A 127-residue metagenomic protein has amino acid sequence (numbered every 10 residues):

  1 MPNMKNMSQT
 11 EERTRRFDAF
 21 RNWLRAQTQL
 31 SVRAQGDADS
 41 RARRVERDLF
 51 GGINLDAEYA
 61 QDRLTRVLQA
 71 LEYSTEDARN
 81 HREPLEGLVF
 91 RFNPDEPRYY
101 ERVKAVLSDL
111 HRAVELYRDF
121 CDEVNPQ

Functional and structural regions predicted by a protein language model:
M1-Q127: Charge-rich, intrinsically disordered N-terminal extensions that act as flexible nucleic-acid engagement or regulatory
